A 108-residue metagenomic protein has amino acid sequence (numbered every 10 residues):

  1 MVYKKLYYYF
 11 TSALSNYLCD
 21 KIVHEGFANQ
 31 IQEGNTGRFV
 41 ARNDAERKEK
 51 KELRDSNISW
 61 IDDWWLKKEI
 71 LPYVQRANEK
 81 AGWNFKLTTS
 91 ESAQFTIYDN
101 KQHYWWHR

Functional and structural regions predicted by a protein language model:
M1-R108: Fe(II)/2-oxoglutarate oxygenase catalytic core
